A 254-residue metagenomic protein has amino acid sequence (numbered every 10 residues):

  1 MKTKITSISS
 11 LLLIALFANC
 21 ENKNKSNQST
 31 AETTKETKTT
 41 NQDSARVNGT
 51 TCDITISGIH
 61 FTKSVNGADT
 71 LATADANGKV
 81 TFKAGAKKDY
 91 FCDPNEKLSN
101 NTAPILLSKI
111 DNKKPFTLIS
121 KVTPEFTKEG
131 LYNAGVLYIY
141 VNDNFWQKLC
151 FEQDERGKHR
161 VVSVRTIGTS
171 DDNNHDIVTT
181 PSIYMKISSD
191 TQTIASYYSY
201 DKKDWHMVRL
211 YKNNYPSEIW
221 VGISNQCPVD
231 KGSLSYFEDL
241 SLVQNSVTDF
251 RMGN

Functional and structural regions predicted by a protein language model:
M1-I8: Bacterial N-terminal signal peptides that target proteins for export
S10-L13: Hydrophobic helical h-region of N-terminal Sec-dependent signal peptides in bacterial secretory/periplasmic proteins
L16-N19: C-terminal motif of bacterial Sec signal peptides marking the signal peptidase cleavage site
E21-K23: Bacterial signal peptide processing site
K25-N254: Extracellular glycan-recognition regions
